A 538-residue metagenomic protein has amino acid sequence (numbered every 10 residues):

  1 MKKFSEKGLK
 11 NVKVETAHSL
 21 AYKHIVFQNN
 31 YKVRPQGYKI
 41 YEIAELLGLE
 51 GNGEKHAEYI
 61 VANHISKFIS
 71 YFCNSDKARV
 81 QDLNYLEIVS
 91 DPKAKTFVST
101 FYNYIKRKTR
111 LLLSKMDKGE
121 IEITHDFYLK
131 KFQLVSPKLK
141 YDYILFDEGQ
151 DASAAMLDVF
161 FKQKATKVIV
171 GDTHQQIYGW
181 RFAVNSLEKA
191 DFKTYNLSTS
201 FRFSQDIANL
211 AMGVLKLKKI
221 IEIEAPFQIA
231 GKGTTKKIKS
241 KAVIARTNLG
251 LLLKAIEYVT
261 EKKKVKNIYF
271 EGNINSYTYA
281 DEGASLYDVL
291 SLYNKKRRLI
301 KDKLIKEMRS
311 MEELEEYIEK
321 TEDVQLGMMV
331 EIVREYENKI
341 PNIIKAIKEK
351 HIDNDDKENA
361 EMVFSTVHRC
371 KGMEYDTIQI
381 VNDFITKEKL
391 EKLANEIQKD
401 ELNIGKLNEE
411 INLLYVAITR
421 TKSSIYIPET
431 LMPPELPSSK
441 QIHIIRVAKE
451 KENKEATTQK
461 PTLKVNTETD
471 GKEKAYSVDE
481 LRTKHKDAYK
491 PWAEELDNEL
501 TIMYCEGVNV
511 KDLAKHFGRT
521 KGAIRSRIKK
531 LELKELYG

Functional and structural regions predicted by a protein language model:
M1-Y31, M212, T419: P-loop NTPase Walker
E15-L20, K138-L139, Y143, Q150-K232 (+7 more regions): Conserved helicase motor core of SF1/SF2 NTP-dependent helicases
N29-L112, K295-I318: ATP-hydrolysis module of ASCE/P-loop NTPase motor domains, specifically the Walker B Asp-Glu catalytic pair
F97-K162, N342-V367: Conserved helicase/translocase P-loop NTPase motor core
K236-V363, V367: Conserved helicase/translocase motor-coupling segment
V330-S365, K371-T377, N382-T457: C-terminal accessory regions
A475-N498: Short, Lys/Arg-enriched anionic-surface-contact patches
D512-K515: Short alpha-helical "recognition helix" segments of helix-turn-helix
